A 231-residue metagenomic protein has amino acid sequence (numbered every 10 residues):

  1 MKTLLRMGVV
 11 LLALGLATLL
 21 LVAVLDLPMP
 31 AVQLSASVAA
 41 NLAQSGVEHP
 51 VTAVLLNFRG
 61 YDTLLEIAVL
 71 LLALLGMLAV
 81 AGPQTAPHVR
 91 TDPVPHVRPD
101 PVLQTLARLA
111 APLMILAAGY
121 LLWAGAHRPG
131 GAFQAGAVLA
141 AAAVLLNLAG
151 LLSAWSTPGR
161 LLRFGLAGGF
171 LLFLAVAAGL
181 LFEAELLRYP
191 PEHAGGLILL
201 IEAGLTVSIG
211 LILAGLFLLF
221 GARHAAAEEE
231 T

Functional and structural regions predicted by a protein language model:
M1-T231: Alpha-helical transmembrane segments of multi-pass membrane proteins predominantly involved in bioenergetics
